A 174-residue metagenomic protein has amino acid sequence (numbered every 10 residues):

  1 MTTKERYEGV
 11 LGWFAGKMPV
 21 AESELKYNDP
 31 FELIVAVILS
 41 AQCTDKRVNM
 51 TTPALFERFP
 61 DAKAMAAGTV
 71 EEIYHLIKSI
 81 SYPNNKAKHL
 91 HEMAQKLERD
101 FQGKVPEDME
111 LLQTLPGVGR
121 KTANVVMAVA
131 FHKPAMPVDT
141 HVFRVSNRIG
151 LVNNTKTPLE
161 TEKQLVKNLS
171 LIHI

Functional and structural regions predicted by a protein language model:
T2-I172: Catalytic cores of DNA base-excision repair glycosylases
